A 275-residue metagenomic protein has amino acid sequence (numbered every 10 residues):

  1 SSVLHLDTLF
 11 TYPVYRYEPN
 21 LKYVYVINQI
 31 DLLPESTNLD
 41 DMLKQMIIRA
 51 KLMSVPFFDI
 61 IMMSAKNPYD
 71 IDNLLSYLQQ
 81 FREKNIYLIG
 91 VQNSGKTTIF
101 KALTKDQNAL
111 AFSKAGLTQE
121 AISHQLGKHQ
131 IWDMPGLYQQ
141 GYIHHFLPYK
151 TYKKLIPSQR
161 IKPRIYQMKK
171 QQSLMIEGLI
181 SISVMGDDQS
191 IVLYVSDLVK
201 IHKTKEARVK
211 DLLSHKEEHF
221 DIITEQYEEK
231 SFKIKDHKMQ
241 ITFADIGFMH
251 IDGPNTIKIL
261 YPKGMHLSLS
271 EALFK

Functional and structural regions predicted by a protein language model:
S1-P13, Y17-V24, I30, P34-E35 (+1 more regions): Helix-rich effector regions associated with P-loop NTPase G domains
L21-V24, D31-S94, K105: Canonical P-loop GTPase G-domain recognition
T97-N108: A conserved segment at the C-terminal end of the G1
